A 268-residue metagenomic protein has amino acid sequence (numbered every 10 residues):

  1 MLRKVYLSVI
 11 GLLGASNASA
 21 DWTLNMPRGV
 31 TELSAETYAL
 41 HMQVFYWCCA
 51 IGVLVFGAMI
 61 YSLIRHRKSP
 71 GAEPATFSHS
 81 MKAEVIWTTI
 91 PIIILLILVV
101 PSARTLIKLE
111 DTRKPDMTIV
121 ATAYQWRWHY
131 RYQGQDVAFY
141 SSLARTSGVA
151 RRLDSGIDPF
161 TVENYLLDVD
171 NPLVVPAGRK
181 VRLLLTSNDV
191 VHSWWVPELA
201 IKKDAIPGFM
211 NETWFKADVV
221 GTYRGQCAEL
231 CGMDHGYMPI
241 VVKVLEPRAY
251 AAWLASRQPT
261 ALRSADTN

Functional and structural regions predicted by a protein language model:
M1-D21: N-terminal secretory/membrane targeting signals
L13-G14, A58, I94, P101: Alpha-helical transmembrane segments and their juxtamembrane interfaces
A20-Q43, L63-N268: Non-transmembrane, membrane-proximal soluble domains of secreted or membrane proteins
C48: Active-site-proximal cofactor/substrate-binding loop regions of enzyme domains
G52-H66: Alpha-helical transmembrane segments
